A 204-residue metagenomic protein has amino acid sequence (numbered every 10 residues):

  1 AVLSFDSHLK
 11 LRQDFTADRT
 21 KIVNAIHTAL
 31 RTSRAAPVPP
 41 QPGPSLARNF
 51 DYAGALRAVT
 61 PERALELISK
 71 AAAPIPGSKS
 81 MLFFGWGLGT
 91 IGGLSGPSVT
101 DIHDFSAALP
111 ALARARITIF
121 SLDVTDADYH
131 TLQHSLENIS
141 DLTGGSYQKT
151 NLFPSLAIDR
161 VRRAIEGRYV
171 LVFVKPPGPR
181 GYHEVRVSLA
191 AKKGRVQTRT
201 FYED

Functional and structural regions predicted by a protein language model:
A1-D204: Scaffold/interface architecture of coatomer-like assemblies
